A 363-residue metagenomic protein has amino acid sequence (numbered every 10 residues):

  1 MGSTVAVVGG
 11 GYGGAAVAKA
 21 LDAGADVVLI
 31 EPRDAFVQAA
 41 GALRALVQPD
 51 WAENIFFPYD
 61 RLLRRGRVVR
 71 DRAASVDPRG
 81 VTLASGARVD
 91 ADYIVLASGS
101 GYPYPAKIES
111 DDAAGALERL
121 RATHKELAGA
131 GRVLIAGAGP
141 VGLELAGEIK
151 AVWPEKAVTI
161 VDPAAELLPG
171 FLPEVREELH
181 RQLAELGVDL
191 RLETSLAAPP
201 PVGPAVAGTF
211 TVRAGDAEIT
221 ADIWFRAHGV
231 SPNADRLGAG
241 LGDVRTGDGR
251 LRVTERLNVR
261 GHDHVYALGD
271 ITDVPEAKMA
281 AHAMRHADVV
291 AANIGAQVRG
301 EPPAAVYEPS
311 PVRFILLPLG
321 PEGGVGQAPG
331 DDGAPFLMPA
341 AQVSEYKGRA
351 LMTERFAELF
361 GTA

Functional and structural regions predicted by a protein language model:
G2-A6, R64-L134, A214, F225-A227: FAD-binding core/adjacent interface of flavoenzyme oxidoreductases
G2-R67, E144-E174: Beta1-alpha1 glycine-rich phosphate/pyrophosphate-binding loop at the start of Rossmann-like nucleotide-binding domains
A42-Q48, I108-G115, L241-G242, D332-A334: Short glycine-enriched, charge-decorated loop/helix-capping segments at active-site entrances that position
V68-D77, V81-T82, V89, E155-E255 (+2 more regions): A Rossmann-like FAD-binding core segment of flavoenzymes
A113-G131, E218-H286, A292: FAD-site-proximal beta/loop scaffold in flavoenzymes
V133-E148: Short strand-loop-helix active-site module centered on a catalytic nucleophile
I271-G320: A conserved FAD-binding loop/helix module that cradles the flavin
P321-A363: C-terminal auxiliary extensions adjacent to catalytic cores
